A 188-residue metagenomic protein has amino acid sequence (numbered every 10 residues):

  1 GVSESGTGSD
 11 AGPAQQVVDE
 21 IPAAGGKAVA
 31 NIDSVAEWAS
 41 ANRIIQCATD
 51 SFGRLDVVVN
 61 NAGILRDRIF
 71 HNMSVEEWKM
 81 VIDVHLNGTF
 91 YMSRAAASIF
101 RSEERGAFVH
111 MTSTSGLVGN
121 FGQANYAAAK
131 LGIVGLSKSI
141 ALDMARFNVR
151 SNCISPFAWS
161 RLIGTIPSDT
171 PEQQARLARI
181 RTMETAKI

Functional and structural regions predicted by a protein language model:
A11, I32-I45, V75: The beta1-alpha1 cofactor-binding region of Rossmann-like NAD(H)/NADP(H)-dependent oxidoreductases
I21, I69-F70, E77-I82: Substrate-binding pocket helix/loop in short-chain dehydrogenase/reductase
A24-K27, C47-N60, R66, R105 (+1 more regions): A glycine-rich helix->loop->beta "capping" turn within Rossmann-like NAD(P)(H)-dependent oxidoreductase domains
S93-R94, K138: A short, exposed helix-loop element centered on a Lys and neighboring polar residues
I99-S102, V118, V134, S139-V149: Active-site-adjacent segment of SDR/Rossmann-fold oxidoreductases
S113: Residue(s) in the substrate-gating loop at a strand-loop-helix junction that position the organic substrate next
Y126, K130: Active-site YXXXK catalytic motif of short-chain dehydrogenase/reductase
